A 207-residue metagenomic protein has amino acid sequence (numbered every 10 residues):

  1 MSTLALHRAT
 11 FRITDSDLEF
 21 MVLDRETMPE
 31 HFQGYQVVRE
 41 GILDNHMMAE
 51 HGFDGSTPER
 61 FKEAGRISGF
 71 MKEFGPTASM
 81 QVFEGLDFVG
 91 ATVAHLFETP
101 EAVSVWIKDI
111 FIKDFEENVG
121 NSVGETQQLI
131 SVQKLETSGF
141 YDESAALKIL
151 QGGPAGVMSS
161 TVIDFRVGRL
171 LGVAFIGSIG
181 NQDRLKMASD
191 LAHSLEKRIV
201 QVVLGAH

Functional and structural regions predicted by a protein language model:
M1-S79, F83-D87, S122-S131, H207: N-terminal "mature-domain start" segment
L23, T27, Q33, E98 (+2 more regions): Sec-exported extracytoplasmic/periplasmic mature domains
I42, I110-T161, V202-H207: Short Gly/Thr-rich strand-loop-strand
P76-V82, S159-R166: Short, surface-exposed beta-strand/loop micro-motifs that present aromatic residues
E84-Q128: Mid-length scaffold segments of soluble, non-membrane domains
A91-V93, R169-S178: Short, well-ordered beta-strand elements
F140-D142, F165-L171: Short, solvent-exposed coil/turn segments at beta-strand boundaries
F175-H207: Surface-exposed amphipathic alpha-helical segments
